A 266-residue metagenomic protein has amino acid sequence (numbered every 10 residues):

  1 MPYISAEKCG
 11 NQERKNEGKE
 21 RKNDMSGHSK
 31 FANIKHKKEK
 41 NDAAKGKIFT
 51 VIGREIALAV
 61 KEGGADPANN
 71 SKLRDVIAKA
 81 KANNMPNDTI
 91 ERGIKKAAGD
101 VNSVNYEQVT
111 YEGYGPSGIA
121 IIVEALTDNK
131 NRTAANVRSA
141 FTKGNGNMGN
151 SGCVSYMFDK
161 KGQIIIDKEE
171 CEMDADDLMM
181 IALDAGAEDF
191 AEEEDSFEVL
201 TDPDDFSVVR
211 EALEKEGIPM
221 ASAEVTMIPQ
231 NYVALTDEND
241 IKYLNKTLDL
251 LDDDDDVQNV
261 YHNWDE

Functional and structural regions predicted by a protein language model:
K22-D24, E214: Intrinsically disordered low-complexity regions specifically enriched for long asparagine
D24-G149, V154-I165, H262-D265: N-terminal cationic and glycine-rich segments that engage phosphates or anionic surfaces
Q163-E266: Positively charged, low-complexity, intrinsically disordered RNA-binding extensions
